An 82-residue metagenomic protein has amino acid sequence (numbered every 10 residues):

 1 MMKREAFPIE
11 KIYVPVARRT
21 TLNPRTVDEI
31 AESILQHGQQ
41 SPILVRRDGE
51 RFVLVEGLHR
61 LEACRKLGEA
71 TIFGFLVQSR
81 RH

Functional and structural regions predicted by a protein language model:
M1-Q78: Short, charged/polar connector segments at secondary-structure boundaries
H82: Short, charged recognition helix plus adjacent turn of helix-turn-helix-like nucleic-acid-binding domains
